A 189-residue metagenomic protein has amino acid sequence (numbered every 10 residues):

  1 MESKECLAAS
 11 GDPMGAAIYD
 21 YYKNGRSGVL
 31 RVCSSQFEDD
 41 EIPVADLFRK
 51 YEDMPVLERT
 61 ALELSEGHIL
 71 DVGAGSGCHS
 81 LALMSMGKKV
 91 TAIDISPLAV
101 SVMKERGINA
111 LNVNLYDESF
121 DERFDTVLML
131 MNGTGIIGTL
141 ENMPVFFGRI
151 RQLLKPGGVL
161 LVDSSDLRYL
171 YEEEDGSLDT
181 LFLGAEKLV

Functional and structural regions predicted by a protein language model:
M1-R31: N-terminal auxiliary segments of SAM/dcSAM-dependent transferases
A9, A16-D20, K155-V189: SAM-dependent methyltransferase
V44, F48-H68: Conserved alpha-helix/loop element of class I SAM-dependent methyltransferases that forms part of the SAM/SAH-binding
S76: Conserved SAM/SAH-binding loop
S96-P97: Conserved SAM/SAH-binding beta-strand->alpha-helix loop
G107-D117: Conserved SAM-binding strand-loop segment of SAM-dependent methyltransferases
F124-P144: A short SAM/SAH-binding and catalytic strip from SAM-dependent methyltransferases
P144-P156: A short glycine-rich, Lys/Arg-flanked "PGG" loop and its adjoining helix->strand segment in the class I
